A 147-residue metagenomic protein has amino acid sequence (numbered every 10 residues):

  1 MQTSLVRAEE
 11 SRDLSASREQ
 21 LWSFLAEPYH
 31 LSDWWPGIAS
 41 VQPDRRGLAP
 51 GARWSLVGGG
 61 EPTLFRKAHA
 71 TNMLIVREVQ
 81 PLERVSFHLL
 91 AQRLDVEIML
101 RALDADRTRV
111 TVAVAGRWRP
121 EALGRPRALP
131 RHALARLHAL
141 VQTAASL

Functional and structural regions predicted by a protein language model:
M1-A49: Hydrophobic ligand-binding cavity/cleft-lining segments
M1-D13, L103, R107, R131 (+1 more regions): Hydrophobic-ligand-binding modules of eukaryotic lipid transfer/binding families
S11, I75, E97-M99: Short, surface-exposed charged micro-motifs
L14, G60, V114-G116: Hydrophobic beta-strand positions in extracellular immunoglobulin-like domains
R18-E19, R46-A49, R77-L82, M99-R109: A short, structured loop/turn motif at beta-sheet edges
Q20-L25, L31, L56, V76 (+3 more regions): Hydrophobic pocket/interface hotspot
Q42-D95, H132, L140-L147: Glycine-rich portal/gate segments that line the openings of hydrophobic small-molecule binding cavities
R84-T143: Beta-strand/loop substructures that line and gate deep hydrophobic ligand-binding cavities in soluble
